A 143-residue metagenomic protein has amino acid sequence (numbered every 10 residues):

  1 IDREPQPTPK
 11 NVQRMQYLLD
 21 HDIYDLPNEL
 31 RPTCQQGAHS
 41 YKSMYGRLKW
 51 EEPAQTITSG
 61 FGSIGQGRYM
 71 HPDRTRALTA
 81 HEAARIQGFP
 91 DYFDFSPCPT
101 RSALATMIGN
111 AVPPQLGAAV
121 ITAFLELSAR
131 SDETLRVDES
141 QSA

Functional and structural regions predicted by a protein language model:
I1-A143: C-terminal target-recognition/interaction regions appended to catalytic cores
